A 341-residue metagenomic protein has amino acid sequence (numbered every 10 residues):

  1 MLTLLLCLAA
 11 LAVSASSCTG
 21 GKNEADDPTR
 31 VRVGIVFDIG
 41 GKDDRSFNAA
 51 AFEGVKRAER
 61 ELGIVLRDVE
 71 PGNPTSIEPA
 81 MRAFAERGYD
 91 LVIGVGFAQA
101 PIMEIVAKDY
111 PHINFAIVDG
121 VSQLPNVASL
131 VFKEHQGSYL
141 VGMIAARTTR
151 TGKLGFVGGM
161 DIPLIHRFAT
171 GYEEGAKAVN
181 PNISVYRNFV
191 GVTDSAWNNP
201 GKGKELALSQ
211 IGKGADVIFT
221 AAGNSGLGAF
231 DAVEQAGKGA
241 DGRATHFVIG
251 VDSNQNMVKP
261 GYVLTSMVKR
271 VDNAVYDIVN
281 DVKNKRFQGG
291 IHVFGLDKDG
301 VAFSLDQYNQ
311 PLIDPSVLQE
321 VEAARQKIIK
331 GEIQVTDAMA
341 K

Functional and structural regions predicted by a protein language model:
M1-L5: Bacterial N-terminal signal peptides that target proteins for export
L6-A12: Core hydrophobic alpha-helical transmembrane segments of single-pass membrane proteins
V13-S17: C-terminal motif of bacterial Sec signal peptides marking the signal peptidase cleavage site
K22-K341: A residue-level marker of the well-folded mature domains of exported/periplasmic proteins
